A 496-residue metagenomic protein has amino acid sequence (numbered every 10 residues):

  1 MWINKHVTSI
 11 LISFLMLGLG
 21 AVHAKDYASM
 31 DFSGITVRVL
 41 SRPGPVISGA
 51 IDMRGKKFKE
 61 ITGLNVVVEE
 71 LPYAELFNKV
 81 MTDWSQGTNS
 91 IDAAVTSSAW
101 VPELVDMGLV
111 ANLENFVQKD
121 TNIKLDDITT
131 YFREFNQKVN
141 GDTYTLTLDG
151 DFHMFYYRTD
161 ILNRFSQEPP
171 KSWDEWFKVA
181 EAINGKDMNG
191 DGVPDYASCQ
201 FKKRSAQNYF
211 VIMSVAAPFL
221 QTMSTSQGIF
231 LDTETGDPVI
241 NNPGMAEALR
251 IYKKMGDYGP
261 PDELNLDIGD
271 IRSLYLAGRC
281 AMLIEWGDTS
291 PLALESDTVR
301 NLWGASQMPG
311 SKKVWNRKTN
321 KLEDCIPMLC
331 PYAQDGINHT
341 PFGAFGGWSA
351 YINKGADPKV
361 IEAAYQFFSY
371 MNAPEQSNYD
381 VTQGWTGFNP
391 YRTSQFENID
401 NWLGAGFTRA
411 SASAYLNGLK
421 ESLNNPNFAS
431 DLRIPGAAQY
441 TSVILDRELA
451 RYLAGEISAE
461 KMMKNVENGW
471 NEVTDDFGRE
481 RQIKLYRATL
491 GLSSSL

Functional and structural regions predicted by a protein language model:
A24-R38, K59-E60, V139-D142, N163 (+3 more regions): Immediate post-signal peptide segment of exported/extracytoplasmic ligand-binding proteins
K25-D31, S98-M154, E168, Y209-I212 (+1 more regions): Hinge/lid segment of periplasmic solute-binding proteins
D26-A28, G44-N65, L445, M463: Short, polar/charged alpha-helical segment
M30-M53, Y73, D151: Extracytoplasmic "Venus flytrap"
R38, M53-I128, D160-K171, L274 (+2 more regions): Extracytoplasmic "Venus flytrap"/periplasmic binding protein-like
F135-L148, H153, F177-D237, C280: Extracytoplasmic/periplasmic solute-binding protein
A180-E181, Q227-N265, Q307-K313, D324-C330: Glycine-centered hinge/linker elements that transmit conformational signals in sensory and ligand-binding systems
T289-V299, S311-I444, Q482-L496: C-terminal lobe and pocket-closing loops of periplasmic/extracytoplasmic Venus-flytrap solute-binding proteins
